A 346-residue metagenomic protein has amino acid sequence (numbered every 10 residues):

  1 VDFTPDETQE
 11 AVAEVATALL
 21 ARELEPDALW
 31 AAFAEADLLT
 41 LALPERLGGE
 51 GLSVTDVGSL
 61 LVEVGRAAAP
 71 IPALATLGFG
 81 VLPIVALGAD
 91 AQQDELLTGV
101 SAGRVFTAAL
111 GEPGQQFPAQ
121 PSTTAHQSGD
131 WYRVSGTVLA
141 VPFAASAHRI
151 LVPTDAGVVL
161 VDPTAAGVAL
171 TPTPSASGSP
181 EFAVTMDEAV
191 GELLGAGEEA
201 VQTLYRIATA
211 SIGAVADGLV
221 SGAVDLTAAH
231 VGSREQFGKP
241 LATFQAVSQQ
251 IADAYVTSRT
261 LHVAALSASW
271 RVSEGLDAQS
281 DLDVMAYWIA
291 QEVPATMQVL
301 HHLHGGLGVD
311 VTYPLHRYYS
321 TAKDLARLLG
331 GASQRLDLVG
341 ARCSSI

Functional and structural regions predicted by a protein language model:
V1-G65, G103, R206-I346: Alpha-helical interface subdomain recognition
P5, A73, V168-L170, L193-L194 (+4 more regions): Short clusters of hydrophobic/aromatic residues that line enzyme substrate/ligand-binding pockets
Q9, W30, V81-L82, A86 (+3 more regions): Structured catalytic cores of enzymes that bind and process phosphorylated ligands/cofactors
L24, I71-D90: N-terminal glycine-rich flavin-associated loop
E50, V54, L60, A69-G80 (+1 more regions): Hydrophobic alpha-helical segments that drive targeting, anchoring, or assembly
S59, E63, F79-A86, E95: Generic beta-strand or strand-like secondary-structure segments
T98-D225: FAD-binding core of flavoproteins
